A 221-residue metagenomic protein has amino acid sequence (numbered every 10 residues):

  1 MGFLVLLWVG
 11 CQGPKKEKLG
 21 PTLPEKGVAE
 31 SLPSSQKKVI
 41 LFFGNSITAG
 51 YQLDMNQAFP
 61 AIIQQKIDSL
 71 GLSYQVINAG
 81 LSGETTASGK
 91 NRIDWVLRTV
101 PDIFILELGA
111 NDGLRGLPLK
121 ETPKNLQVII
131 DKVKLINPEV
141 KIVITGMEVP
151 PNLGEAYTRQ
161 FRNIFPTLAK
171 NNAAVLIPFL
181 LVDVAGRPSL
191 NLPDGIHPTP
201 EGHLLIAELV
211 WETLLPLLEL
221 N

Functional and structural regions predicted by a protein language model:
M1-F43, T48-D54, D68-S73, T99 (+5 more regions): N-terminal secretory targeting modules
P24, K90-N221: Alpha-helical cap/lid subdomain in secreted, periplasmic, or secretory-pathway luminal O-acyl-processing enzymes
L41, I77, K141-V143: A structural signal for isolated positions on well-ordered beta-strands in alpha/beta enzyme cores
N45, L81, M147: Cofactor-binding loop segments of dinucleotide-utilizing enzymes, especially the Rossmann-like FAD- and NAD(P)+-binding
A49-G50, G83, D112: Short beta->alpha connector loops of Rossmann-like oxidoreductase domains
Q57-D68: Short catalytic helix/loop segments, enriched in acidic residues and glycine and frequently bearing histidine
S73-T85: A short beta-strand-loop structural module common to alpha/beta enzyme folds
